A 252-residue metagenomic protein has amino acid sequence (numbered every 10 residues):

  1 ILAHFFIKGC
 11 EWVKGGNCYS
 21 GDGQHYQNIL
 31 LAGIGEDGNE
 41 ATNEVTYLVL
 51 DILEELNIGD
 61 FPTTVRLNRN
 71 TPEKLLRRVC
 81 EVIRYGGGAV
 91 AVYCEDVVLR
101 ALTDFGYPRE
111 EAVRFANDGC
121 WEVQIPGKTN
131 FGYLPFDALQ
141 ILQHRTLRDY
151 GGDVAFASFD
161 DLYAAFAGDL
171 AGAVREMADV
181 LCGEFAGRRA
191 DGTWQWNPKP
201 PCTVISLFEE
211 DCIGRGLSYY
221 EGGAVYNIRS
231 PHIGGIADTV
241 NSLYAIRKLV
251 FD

Functional and structural regions predicted by a protein language model:
I1-D252: Conserved catalytic cores of very large enzyme subunits
